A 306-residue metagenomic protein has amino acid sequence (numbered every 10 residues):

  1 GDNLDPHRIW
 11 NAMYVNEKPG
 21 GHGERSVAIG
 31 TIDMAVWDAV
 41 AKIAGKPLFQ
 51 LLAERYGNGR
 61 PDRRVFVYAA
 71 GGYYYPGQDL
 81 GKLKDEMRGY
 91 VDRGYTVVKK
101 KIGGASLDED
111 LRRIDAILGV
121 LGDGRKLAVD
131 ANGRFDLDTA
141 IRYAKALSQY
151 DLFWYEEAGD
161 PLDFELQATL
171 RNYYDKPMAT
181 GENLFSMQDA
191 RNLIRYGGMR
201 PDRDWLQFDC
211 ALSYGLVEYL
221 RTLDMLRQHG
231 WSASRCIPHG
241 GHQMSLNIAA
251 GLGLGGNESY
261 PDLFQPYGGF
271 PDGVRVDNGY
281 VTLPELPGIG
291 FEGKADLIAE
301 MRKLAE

Functional and structural regions predicted by a protein language model:
G1-I43: Metal- or metallocofactor-binding catalytic centers and their adjacent structured scaffolds across diverse enzyme
D5, I9, A28, I32 (+12 more regions): General structural feature for long, well-ordered alpha-helical segments within catalytic domains of soluble enzymes
A12, K42, K46-R64, V274 (+1 more regions): N-terminal amphipathic alpha-helix/helix-capping segment at the start of soluble metabolic enzymes
G23, E157, R235-H239: Periplasmic-binding protein-like
I32, G45, V98, D130 (+5 more regions): Conserved, mostly hydrophobic/aromatic
E54, N58-Y174: Metal-dependent enolase-superfamily TIM-barrel catalytic cores that perform enediolate-based chemistry
K145, D151, L162-Y280, P284: Shared catalytic-loop signature of beta/alpha-barrel
G288-E306: Extended hydrophobic packing segments that form well-structured cores
